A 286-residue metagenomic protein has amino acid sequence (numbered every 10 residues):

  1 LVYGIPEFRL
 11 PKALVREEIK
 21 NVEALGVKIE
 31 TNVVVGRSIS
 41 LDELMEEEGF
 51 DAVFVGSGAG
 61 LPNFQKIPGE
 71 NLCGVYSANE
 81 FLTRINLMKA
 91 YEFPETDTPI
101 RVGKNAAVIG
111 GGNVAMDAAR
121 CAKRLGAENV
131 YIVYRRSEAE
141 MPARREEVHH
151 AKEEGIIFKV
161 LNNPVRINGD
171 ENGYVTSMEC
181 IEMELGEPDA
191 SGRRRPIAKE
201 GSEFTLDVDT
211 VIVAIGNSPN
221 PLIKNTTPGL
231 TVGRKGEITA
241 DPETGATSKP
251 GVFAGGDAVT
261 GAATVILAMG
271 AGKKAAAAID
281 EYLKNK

Functional and structural regions predicted by a protein language model:
L1-R37, N63-E70, E80, A115-L161 (+3 more regions): Beta1-alpha1 glycine-rich phosphate/pyrophosphate-binding loop at the start of Rossmann-like nucleotide-binding domains
K12-R16, V27-N105, I212, A240-E243: FAD-binding core/adjacent interface of flavoenzyme oxidoreductases
T31-E47, L161-Y174, M183-G186: A conserved short coil-to-beta-strand element within the FAD-binding core of flavoproteins
D51, E128, D209: Short acidic/polar active-site loop segments enriched in Thr and Asp
N71-G103, P188-A262: FAD-site-proximal beta/loop scaffold in flavoenzymes
G111-G112, D257: Glycine-rich Rossmann-fold phosphate-binding loop(s) that bind the pyrophosphate of adenine dinucleotide cofactors
G255-K286: A conserved FAD-binding loop/helix module that cradles the flavin
